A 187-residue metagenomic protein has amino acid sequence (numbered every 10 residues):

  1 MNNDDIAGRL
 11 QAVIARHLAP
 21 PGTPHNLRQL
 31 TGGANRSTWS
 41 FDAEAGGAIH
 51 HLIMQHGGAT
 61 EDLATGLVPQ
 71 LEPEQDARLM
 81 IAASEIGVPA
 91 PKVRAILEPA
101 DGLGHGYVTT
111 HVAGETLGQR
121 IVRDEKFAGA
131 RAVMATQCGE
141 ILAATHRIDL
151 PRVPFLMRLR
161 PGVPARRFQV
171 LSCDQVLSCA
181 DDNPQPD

Functional and structural regions predicted by a protein language model:
M1-P21: Juxta-kinase regulatory segment immediately upstream of eukaryotic protein kinase catalytic domains
A7, Q11, Q169-L177: An amphipathic alpha-helix signature
A12, R16, R78-I81, D187: A conserved long alpha-helix in the C-terminal portion of kinase-like catalytic domains
P21-R28: Conserved N-terminal boundary motif of the eukaryotic protein kinase catalytic domain
G22, P184-Q185: Residue-level signal for secondary-structure boundary elements
R28-V170, S178-P184: ATP-binding pocket architecture of kinase catalytic cores
